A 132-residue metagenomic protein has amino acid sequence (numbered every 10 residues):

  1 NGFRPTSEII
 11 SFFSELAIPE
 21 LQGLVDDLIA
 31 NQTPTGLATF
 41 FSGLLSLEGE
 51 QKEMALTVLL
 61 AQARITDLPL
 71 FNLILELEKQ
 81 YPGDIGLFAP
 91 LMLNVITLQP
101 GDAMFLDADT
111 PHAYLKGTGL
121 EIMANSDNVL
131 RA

Functional and structural regions predicted by a protein language model:
N1, T97-L115: Conserved metal-binding segment of the jelly-roll/cupin
N1-F13: Active-site microenvironments in enzyme catalytic cores
R4, M92-N94, L115, L130-R131: Generic, ordered loop/turn and secondary-structure boundary motif
F13-Q80: Long, charge-rich alpha-helical interaction segments
N72-P100: Conserved AWS/pre-SET-to-SET junction and N-terminal core of the SET lysine methyltransferase domain, specifically
K79, L106-D109, D127-N128: Short helix-capping and hinge/turn segments at secondary-structure transitions, especially at repeat and domain
T118-A132: C-terminal, non-catalytic macromolecule-binding modules
